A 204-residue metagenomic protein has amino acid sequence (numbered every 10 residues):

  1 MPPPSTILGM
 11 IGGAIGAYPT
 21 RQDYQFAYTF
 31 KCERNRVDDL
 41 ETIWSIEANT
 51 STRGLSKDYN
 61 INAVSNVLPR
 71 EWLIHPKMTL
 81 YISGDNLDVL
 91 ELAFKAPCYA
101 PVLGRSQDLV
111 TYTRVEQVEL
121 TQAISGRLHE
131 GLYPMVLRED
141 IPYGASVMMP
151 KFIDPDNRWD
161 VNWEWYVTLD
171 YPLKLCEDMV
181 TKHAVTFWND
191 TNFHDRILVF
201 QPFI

Functional and structural regions predicted by a protein language model:
M1-S56: Glycine/small-residue-rich interface belts in oligomeric ring/scaffold proteins and their assembly partners
E33-I204: Internal, well-folded beta-alpha domain core
